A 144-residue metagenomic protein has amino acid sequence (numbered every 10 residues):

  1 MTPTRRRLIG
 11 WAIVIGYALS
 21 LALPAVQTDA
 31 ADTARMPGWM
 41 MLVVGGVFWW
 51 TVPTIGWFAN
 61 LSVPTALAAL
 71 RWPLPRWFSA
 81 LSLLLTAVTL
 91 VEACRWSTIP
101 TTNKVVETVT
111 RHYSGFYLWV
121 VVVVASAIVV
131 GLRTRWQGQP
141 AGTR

Functional and structural regions predicted by a protein language model:
M1-R144: Compact integral membrane and secretory-pathway proteins
